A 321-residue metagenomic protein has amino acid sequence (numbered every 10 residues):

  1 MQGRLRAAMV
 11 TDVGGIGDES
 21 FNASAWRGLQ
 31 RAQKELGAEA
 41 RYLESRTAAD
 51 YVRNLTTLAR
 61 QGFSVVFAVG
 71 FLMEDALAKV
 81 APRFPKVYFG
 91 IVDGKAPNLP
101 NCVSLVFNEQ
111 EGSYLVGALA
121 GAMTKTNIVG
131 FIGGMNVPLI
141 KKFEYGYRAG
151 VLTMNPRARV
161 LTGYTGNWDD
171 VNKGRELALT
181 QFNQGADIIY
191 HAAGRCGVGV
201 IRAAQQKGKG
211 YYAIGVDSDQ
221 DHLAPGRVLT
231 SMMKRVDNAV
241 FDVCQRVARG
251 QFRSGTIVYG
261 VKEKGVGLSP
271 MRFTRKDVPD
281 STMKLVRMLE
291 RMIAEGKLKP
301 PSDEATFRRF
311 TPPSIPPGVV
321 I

Functional and structural regions predicted by a protein language model:
M1-I321: A residue-level marker of the well-folded mature domains of exported/periplasmic proteins
